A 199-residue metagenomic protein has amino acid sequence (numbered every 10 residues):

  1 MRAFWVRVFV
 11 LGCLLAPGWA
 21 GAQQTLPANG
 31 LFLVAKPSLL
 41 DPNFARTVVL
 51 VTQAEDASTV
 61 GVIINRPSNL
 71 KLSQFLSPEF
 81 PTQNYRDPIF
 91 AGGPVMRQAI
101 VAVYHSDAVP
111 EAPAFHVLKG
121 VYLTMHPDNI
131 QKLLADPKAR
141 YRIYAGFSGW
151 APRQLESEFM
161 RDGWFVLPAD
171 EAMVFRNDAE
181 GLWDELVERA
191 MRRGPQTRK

Functional and structural regions predicted by a protein language model:
M1-F4: N-terminal secretory signal peptides that target proteins for export/translocation
V6-G18: Bacterial N-terminal signal peptides
G21-K199: A short aromatic-anchored loop/beta-hairpin motif
